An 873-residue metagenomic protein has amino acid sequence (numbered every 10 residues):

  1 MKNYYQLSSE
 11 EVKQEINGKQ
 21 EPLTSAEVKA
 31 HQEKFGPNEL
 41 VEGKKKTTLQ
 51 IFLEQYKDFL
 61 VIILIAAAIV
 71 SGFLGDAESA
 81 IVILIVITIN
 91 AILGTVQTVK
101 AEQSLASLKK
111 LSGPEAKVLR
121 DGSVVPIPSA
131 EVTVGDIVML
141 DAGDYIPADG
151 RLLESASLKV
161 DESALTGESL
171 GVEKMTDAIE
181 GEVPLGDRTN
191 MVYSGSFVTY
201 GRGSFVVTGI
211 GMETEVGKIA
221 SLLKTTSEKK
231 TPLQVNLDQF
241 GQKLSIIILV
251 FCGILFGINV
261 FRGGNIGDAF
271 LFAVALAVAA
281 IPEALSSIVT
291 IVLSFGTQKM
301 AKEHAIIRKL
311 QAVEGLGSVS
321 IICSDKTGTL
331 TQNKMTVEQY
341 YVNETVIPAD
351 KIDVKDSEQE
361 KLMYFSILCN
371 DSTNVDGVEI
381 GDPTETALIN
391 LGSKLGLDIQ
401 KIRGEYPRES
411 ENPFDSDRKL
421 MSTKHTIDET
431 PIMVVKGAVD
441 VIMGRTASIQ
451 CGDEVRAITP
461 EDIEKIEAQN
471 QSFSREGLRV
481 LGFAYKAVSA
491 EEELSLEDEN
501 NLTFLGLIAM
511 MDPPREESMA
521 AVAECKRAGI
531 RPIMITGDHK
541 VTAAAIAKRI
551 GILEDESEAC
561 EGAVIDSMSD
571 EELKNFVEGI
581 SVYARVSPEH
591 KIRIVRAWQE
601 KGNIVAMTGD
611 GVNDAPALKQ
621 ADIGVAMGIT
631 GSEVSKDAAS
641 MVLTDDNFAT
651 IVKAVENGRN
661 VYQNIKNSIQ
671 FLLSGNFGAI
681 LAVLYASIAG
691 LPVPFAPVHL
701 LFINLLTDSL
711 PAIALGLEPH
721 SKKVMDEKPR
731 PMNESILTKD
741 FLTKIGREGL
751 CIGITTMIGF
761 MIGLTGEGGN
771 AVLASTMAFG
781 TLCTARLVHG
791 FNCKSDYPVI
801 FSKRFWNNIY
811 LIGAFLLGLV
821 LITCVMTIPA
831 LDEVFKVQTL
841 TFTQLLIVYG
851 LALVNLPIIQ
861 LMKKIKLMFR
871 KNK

Functional and structural regions predicted by a protein language model:
M1-D726, I736-L737, L750, L764-T765 (+2 more regions): Conserved cytosolic headpiece of P-type ATPases
T707, I752, T776-G790: Generic alpha-helical transmembrane segments
M732-L750, V772-M777: Membrane-water interface at loop-to-transmembrane-helix junctions
E767-A771: Membrane-helix interface and helix-disruption motif detector
C793: A C-terminal functional module that forms or caps the active site or interfaces directly with catalytic machinery
